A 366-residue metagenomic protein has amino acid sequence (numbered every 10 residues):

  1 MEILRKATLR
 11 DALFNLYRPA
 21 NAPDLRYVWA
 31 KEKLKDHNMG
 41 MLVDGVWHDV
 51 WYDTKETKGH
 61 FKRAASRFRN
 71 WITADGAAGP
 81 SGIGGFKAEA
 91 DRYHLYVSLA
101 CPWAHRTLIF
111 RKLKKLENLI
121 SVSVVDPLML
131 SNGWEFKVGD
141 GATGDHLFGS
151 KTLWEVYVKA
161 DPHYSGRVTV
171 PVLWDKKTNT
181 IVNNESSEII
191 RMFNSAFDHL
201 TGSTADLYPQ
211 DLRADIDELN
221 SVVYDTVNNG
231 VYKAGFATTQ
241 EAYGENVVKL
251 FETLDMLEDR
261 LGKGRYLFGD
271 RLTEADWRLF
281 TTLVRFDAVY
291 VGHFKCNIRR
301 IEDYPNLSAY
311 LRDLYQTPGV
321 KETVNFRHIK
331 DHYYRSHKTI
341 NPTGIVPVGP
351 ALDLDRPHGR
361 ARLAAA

Functional and structural regions predicted by a protein language model:
E2-A366: C-terminal alpha-helical interaction module
